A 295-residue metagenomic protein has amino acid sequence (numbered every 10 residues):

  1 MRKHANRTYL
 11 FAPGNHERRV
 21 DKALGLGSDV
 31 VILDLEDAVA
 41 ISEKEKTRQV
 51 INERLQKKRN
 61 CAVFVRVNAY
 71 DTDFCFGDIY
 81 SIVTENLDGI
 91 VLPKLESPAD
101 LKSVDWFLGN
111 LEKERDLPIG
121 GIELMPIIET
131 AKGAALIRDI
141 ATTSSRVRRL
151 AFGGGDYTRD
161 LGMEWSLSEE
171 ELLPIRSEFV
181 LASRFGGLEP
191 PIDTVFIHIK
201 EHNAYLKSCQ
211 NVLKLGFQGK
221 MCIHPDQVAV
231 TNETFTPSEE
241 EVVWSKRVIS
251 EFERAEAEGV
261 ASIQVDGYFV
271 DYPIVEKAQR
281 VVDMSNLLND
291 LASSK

Functional and structural regions predicted by a protein language model:
M1-K295: Expand to "…catalyze enediolate/carbanion chemistry for C-C bond making/breaking, isomerization, decarboxylation
